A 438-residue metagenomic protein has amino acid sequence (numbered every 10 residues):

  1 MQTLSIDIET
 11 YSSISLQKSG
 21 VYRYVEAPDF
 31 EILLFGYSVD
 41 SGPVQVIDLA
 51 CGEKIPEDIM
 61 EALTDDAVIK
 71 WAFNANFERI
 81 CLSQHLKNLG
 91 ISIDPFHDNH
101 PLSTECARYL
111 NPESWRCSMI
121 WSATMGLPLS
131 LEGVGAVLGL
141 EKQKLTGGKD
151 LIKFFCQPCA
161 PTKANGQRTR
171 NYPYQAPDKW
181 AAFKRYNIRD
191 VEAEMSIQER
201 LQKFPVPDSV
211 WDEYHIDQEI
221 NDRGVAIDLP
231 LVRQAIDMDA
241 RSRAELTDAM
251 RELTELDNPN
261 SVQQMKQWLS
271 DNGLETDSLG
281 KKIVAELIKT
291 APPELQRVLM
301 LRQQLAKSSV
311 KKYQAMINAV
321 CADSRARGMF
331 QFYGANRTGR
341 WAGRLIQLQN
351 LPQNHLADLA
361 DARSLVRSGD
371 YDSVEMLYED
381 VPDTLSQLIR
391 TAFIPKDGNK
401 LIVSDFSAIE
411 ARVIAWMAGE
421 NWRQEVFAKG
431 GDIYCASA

Functional and structural regions predicted by a protein language model:
M1-L16, L34-G36, G126, A136-V137 (+4 more regions): Conserved "right-hand" nucleotidyltransferase catalytic core of DNA-directed polymerases
T3-S5, I69-K70, E113, L401: Hydrophobic "anchor" residues on beta-strands that sit immediately upstream of conserved functional sites
I8-I14, R23-V25, N74: Ser/Thr-glycine-rich phosphate-binding loops at phosphate-binding pockets of nucleotides, nucleotide cofactors
K18-R23, H85-G90, E275, L345-H355 (+1 more regions): Short secondary-structure boundary/capping segments
Y22, D29-I32, E410-A438: Metal-dependent catalytic core segments for phosphate chemistry
F30-I32, G36-Y37, S41-Q202, A357-L359 (+2 more regions): Active-site-proximal helix-loop-helix substrate-binding element of RNase H-like nuclease domains
N76-S92, M125, K266-G273, S407-N421: Short active-site loop/helix that positions an aromatic residue
T124, S404, E425-K429: Conserved, non-catalytic sequence blocks in retroelement Pol enzymes and Pol-derived host proteins
